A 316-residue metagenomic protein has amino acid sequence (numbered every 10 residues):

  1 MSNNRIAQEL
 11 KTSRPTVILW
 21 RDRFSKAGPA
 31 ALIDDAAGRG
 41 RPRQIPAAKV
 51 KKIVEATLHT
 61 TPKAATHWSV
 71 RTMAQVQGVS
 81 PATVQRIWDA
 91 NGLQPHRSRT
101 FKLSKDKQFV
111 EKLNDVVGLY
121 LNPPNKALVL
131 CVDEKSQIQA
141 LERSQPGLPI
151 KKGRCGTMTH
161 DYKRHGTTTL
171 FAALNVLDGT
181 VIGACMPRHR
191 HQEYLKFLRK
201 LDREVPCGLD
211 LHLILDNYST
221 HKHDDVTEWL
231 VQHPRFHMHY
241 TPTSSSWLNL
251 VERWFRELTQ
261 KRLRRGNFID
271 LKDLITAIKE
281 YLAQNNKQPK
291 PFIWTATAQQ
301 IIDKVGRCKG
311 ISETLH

Functional and structural regions predicted by a protein language model:
S2, S13, S80-Q85: Short coil turns linking two alpha-helices in DNA-binding domains
R5-K11, M73-A74: Short alpha-helical "recognition helix" segments of helix-turn-helix
L32-Q44, W88-P123, E142-K152: Basic, flexible linker segments flanking DNA-binding modules in nucleic acid-interacting mobile-element proteins
I33-T83, P123-P124: A short, amphipathic alpha-helix used for macromolecular contacts
Q75, L113-R199, K304-I311: Extended, low-complexity cationic-aromatic segments
G156-Y162, H233-L250, G266-F268: RNase H-like polynucleotidyl transferase catalytic core
V181, V251-D273, Q284-N286: Active-site proximal helix-loop segment of RNase H-like, two-metal nucleases, encompassing DDE(D)
D273-H316: C-terminal domain-tail junction helix/linker
